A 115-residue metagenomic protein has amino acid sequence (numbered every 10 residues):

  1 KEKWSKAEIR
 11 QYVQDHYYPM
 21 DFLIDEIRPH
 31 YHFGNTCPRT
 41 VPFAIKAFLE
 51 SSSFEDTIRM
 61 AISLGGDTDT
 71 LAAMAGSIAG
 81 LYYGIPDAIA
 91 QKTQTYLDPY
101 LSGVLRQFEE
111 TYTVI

Functional and structural regions predicted by a protein language model:
K1-E50, Q107-I115: A cyclin-like helical interaction fold
R39, F43-I115: Catalytic phosphate/nucleotide-handling subdomain of diverse soluble enzymes
